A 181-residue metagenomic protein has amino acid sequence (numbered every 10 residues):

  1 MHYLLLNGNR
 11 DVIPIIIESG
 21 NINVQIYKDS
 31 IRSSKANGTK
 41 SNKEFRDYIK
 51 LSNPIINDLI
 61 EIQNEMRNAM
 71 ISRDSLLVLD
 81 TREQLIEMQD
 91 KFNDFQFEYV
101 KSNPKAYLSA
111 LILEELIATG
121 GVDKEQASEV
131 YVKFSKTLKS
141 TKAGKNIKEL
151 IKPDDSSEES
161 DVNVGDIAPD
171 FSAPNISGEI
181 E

Functional and structural regions predicted by a protein language model:
M1-D94: A non-transmembrane, solvent-exposed segment enriched in polar/low-complexity residues
I60, K105-L116: Amphipathic alpha-helical repeat scaffolds of TPR domains
M66, V100, I117, Y131-K139: A conserved position within tetratricopeptide repeats
Q84, E114-T119: Structural detector for internal amphipathic alpha-helices that build alpha-solenoid repeat scaffolds
E87-P104, V122-E129: Amphipathic alpha-helical coiled-coil segments
M88, T119, I151-D154: TPR/TPR-like alpha-solenoid repeats
E125-I176, E181: N-proximal helix/coil linker or "cap" segments that precede and/or mark the start of modular domains
